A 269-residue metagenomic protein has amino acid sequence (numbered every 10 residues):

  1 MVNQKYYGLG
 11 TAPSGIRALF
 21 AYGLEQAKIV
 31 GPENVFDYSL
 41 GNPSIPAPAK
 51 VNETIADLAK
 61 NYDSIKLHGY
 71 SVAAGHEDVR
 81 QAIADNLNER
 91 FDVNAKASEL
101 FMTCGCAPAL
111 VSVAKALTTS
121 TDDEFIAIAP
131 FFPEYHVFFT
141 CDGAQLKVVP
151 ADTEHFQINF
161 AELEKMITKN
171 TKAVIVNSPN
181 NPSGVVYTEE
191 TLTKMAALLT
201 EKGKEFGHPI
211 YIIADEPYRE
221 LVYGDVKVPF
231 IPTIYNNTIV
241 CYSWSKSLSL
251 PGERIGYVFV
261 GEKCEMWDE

Functional and structural regions predicted by a protein language model:
V2-G105: N-terminal small-domain helix-loop-helix segment of the aminotransferase-like
Y7-T11, P150, S183, S245-K246: Glycine-rich "substrate-gating" loop/helix at the edge of Rossmann-like oxidoreductase active sites
S44-A49, P182-V185, E220-V222, S249-P251: Short catalytic/ligand-binding loop motif for oxyanion handling, primarily in non-cytosolic enzymes, centered on
P48-N52, T140, G224-V226, P251-R254: Short aromatic-enriched loop/helix-cap "lid" or pocket-rim segments at secondary-structure transitions that line
S64-G207, R219-I234, I239: Conserved core of the PLP fold type I
I212-I213: Residue-level marker for buried hydrophobic side chains located in beta-strands that build the well-ordered beta-sheet
E216: Walker B catalytic acidic pair
N236-E269: Conserved core segment of the aminotransferase class I/II
